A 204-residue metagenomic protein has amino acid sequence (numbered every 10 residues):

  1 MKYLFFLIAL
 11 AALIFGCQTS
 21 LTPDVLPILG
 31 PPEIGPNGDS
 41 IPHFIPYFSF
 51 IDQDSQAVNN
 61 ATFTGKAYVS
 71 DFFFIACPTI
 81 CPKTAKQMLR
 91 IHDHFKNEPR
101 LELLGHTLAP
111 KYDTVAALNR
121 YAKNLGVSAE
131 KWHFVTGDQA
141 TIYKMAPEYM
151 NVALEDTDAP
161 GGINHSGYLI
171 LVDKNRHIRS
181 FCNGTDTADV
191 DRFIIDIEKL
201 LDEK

Functional and structural regions predicted by a protein language model:
M1-I51, E203-K204: N-terminal targeting signals for export/organelle localization
I45-P46, Y68, S166-Y168: Short loop/turn microsegments at loop-to-beta-strand junctions
N60-M88, L104: Short active-site neighborhood of thiol/selenol oxidoreductases, capturing the structured segment around
R100-T114, E130-I142: Thiol-based oxidoreductase modules, predominantly thioredoxin-like and allied folds used for disulfide exchange
N119-S166: Short, internal strand/loop/helix patches that form the active-site neighborhood or redox-interaction surface
T157-K204: Thiol-/selenol-based redox modules, centered on thioredoxin-like and closely related oxidoreductase domains
